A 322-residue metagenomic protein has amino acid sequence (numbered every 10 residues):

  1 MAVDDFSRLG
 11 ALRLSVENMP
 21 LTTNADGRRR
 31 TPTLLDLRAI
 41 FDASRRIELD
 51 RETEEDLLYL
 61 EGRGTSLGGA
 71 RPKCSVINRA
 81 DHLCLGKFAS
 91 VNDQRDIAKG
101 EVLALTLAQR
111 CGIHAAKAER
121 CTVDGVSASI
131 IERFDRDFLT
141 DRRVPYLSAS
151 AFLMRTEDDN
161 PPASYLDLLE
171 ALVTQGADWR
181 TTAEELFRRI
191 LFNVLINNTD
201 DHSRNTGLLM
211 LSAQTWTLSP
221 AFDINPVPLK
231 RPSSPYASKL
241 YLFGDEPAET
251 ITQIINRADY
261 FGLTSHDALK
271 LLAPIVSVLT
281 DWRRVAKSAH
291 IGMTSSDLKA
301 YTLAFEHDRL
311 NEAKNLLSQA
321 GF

Functional and structural regions predicted by a protein language model:
M1-S203, G207-F322: Phosphate/dinucleotide-binding and metal-coordinating scaffold of catalytic cores in nucleotide-dependent enzymes
